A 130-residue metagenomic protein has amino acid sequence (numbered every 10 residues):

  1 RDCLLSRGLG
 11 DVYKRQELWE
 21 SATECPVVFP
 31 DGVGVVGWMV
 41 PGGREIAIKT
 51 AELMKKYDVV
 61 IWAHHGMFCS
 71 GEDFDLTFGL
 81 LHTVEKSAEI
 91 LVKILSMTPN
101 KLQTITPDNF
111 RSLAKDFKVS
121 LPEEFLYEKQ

Functional and structural regions predicted by a protein language model:
D2-L9, Y13: Single conserved hydrophobic/aromatic residue that forms the stacking wall/gate of nucleotide- or nucleobase-binding
D11, E17, D58-V59: Conserved active-site beta-strand-loop modules that form the wall/rim of enzyme catalytic pockets and either contain
D11-K14, G71-D73: Short, function-defining helix-loop hinge/capping sites that tune catalysis or transport
K14-V33, G37, F78-L95: Gly/Ser/Thr-rich active-site loops/lids in small-molecule metabolic enzymes that frequently grip phosphoryl groups
Q16, R44-I48, D75, D108: Generic alpha-helical secondary structure signal
E20-K55, G71: A contiguous pocket-lining binding segment that forms or flanks enzyme active sites
K56-Q130: A conserved C-terminal secondary-structure "cap"
